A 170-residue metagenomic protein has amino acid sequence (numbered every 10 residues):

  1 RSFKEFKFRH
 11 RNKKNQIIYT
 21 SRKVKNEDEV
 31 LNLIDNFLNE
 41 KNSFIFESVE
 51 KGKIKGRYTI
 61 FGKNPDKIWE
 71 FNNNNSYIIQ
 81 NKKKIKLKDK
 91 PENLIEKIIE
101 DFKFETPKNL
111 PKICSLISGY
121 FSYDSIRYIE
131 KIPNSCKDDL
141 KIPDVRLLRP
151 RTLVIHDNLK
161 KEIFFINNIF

Functional and structural regions predicted by a protein language model:
R1-F170: Signature of the chorismate-utilizing enzyme
